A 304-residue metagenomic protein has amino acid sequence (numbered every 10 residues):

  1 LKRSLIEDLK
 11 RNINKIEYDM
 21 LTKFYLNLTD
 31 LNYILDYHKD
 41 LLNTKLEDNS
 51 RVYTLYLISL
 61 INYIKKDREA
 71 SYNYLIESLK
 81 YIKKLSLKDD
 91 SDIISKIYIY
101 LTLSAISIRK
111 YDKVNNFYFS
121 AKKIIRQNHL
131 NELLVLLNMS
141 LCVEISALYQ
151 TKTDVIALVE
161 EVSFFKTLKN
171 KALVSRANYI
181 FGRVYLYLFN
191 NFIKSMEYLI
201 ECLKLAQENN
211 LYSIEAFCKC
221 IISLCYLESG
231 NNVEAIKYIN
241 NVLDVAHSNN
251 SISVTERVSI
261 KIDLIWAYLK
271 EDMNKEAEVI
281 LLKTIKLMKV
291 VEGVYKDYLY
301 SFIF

Functional and structural regions predicted by a protein language model:
L1-K2, K23-K39, K66-I82, R109-S120 (+4 more regions): Helix-turn-helix repeat elements of alpha-solenoid scaffolds
L1-Y118, K122-L134: Flexible inter-repeat linkers and adjacent short helices within tandem amphipathic alpha-helical repeat scaffolds
R11, N49, D92, E132-L134 (+4 more regions): Residue signature of alpha-solenoid helical repeat architecture, marking inter-repeat boundaries and helix-start
K15, Y53, D92, K96-Y98 (+6 more regions): Residue register of alpha-helical TPR repeats
D19-L21, R51, I58, I94 (+7 more regions): Structural register within alpha-helical repeat arrays
Y25, N62, Y98, A105 (+6 more regions): Residue at a conserved register position within TPR or TPR-like alpha-solenoid repeats
K39-N43, I76-S86, F119-L130, V159-N170 (+3 more regions): Amphipathic alpha-helical segments of tetratricopeptide repeats
S86, H129, C142-I145, Y149 (+4 more regions): Short coil/turn linking the two alpha-helices of tandem helical-hairpin repeats
